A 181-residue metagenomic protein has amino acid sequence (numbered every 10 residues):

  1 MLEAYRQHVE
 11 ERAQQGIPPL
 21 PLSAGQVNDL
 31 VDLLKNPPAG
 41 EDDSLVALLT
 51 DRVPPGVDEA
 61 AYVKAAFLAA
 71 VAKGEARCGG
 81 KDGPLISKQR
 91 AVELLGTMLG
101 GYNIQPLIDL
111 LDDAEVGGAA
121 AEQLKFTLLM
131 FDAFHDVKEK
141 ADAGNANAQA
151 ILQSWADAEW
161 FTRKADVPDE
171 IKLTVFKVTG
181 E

Functional and structural regions predicted by a protein language model:
L2-V31, N36: Amphipathic alpha-helical packing elements
L2-Y5, K138-E181: Eukaryotic acidic, Ser/Thr-rich intrinsically disordered low-complexity regions
Y5, L33, L48-D51, V71 (+3 more regions): Low-complexity, intrinsically disordered/propeptide-like segments
Y5-V9, L30, L45, L49 (+4 more regions): Generic structural signal of hydrophobic/aromatic residues within well-ordered alpha-helices of folded domains
I17-L20, D42-D58, G80-G100, P106-D109 (+2 more regions): Structural detector for internal amphipathic alpha-helices that build alpha-solenoid repeat scaffolds
A24-V31, P55-G79, M98-L111, L129-A141 (+1 more regions): Amphipathic alpha-helical scaffolding segments comprising HEAT/armadillo-like alpha-solenoid repeats
Q26, N36-P37, Y62, L124: General N-terminal targeting signals
K35-G40, K73-I86, D109-G117, E139-N147: Short coil turns that connect the paired helices of HEAT/ARM alpha-solenoid repeats
